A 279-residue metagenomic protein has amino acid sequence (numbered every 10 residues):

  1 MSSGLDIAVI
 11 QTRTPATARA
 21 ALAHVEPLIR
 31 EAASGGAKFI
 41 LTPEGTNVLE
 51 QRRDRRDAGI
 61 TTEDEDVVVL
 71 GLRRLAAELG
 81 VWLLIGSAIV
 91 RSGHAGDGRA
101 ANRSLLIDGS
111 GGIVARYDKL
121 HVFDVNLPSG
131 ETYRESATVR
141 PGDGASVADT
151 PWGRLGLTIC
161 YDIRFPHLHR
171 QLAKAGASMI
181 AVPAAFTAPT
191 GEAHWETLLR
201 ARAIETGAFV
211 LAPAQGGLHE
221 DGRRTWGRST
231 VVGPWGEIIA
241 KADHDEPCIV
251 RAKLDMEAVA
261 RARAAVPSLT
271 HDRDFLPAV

Functional and structural regions predicted by a protein language model:
S2-A8: Extreme N-terminal starter segment of soluble prokaryotic enzymes
Q11-A16: Short polar catalytic/cofactor-binding loops
A18, A23-S110, V114-D118, T187-R202 (+1 more regions): Cys-nucleophile CN-hydrolase/nitrilase-fold catalytic domain and related Cys-dependent amidase chemistry that acts on
E63-I85, R154, C160-C248: CN hydrolase (nitrilase-like) catalytic-core segments centered on the catalytic cysteine and neighboring Lys/Glu
I85-S87, N102-L106, S146-A148, S229-V231 (+1 more regions): Short beta-strand scaffold segments in enzyme catalytic cores
A95-A175, A188-G191, T197, A264-S268 (+1 more regions): Active-site catalytic loop in hydrolytic enzyme cores
R103, R116-K119, V182, K241-D243 (+1 more regions): Residue-level detector of high-confidence beta-strand sites
R251, E257-V279: Short, basic/aromatic-enriched C-terminal tail that caps enzymatic domains
